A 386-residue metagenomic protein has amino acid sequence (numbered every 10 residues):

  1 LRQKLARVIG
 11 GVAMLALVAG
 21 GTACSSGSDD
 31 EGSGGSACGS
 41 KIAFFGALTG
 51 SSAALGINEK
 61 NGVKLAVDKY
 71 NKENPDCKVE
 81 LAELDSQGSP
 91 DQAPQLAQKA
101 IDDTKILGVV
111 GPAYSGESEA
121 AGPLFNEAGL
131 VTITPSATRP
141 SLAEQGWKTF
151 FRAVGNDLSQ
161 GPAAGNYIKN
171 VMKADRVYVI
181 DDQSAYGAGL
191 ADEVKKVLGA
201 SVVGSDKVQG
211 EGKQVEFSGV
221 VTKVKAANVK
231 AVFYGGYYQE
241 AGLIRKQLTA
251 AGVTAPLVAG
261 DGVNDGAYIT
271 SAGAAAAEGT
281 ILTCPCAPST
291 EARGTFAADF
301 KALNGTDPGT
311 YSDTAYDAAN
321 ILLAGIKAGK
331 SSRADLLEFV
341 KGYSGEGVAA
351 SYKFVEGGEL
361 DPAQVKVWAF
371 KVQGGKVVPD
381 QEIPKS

Functional and structural regions predicted by a protein language model:
L1-T22: Sec-dependent bacterial lipoprotein signal peptides
G20-G35: Bacterial lipoprotein signal-peptidase II cleavage site
D30-S33, L55-E59, K69-E144, V208-G212 (+2 more regions): Beta-alpha junction/loop-to-helix N-cap segments that form part of ligand/metal-binding clefts
G32-G39, A43-K64, A82-D91, A113-Y114 (+2 more regions): Extracytoplasmic "Venus flytrap"
Q95, P140-S141, K148-G252, A287-T295: Extracellular/periplasmic Venus flytrap/periplasmic-binding protein
A100-A113, I133-P135, R176-D181, N228-Y238 (+3 more regions): Periplasmic-binding protein-like
R245-Y316, V377-P384: Extracellular/periplasmic periplasmic-binding protein-like sensory domains
N304-S312, L323-K376: Segments of small-molecule ligand-sensing domains
